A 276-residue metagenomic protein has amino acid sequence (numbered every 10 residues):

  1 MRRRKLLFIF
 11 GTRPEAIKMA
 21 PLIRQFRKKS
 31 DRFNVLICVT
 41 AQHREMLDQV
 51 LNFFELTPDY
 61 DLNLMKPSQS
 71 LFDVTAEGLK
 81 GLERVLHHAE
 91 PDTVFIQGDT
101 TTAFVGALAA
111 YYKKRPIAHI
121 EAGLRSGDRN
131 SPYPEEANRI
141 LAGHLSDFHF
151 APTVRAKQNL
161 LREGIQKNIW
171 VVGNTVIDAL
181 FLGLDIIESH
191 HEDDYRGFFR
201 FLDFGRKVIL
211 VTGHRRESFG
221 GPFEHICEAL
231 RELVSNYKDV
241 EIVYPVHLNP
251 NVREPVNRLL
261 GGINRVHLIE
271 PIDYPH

Functional and structural regions predicted by a protein language model:
M1-A41: N-terminal subdomain of nucleotide-sugar transferases
K5, D92-T93, V208, E241: Structural motif
D31-E77, G81: Conserved nucleotide-sugar phosphate-binding/catalytic loop shared by glycosyltransferases and other
C38-T40, R44-E45, L145-G221: A nucleotide-sugar donor-handling region in carbohydrate enzymes
H43, V50, E188-H276: Donor-nucleotide binding loops and adjacent catalytic segments primarily of GT-B fold Leloir glycosyltransferases
V85-D92, D203-F204: Glycine-rich phosphate-binding loop signature in dinucleotide/nucleotide-binding domains
F95-K113: An aromatic- and histidine-rich active-site surface loop
A118-Y133, L145-D147: A short, histidine- and acid-enriched strand-loop-helix "catalytic/donor-clamping" loop that lines the nucleotide-sugar
